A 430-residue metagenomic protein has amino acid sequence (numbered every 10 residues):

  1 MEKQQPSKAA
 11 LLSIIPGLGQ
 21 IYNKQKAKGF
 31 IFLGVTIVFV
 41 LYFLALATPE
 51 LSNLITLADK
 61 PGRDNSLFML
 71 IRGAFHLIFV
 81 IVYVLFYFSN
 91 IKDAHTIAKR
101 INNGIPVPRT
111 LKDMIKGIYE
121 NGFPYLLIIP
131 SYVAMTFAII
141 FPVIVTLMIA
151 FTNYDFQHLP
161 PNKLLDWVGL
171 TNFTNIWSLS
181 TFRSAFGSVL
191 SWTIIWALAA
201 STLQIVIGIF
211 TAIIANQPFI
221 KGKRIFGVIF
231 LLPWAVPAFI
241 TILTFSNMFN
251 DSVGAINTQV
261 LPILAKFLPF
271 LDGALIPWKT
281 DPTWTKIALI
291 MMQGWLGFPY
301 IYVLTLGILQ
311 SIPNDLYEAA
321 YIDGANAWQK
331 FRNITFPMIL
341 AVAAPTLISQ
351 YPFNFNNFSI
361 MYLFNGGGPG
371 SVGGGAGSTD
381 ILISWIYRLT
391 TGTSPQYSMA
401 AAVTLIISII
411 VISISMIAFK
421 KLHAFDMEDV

Functional and structural regions predicted by a protein language model:
M1-A9, A27, I31-E120: Transmembrane helix recognition focused on a "late"/terminal membrane span
K3, S7-A9, I14, L198 (+2 more regions): Generic hydrophobic-segment detector
K8-P16, Q204-I205, I209: Central hydrophobic cores of alpha-helical transmembrane segments in multi-pass inner-membrane proteins across all
I15-V35, E120-I128, G227-P233: Alpha-helical transmembrane segments and their helix-start/interface "positive-inside/aromatic belt" motifs in integral
L44-L54, K60, I91, F123-V430: A structural signal for multi-pass alpha-helical bundles of membrane permease subunits that mediate small-molecule
